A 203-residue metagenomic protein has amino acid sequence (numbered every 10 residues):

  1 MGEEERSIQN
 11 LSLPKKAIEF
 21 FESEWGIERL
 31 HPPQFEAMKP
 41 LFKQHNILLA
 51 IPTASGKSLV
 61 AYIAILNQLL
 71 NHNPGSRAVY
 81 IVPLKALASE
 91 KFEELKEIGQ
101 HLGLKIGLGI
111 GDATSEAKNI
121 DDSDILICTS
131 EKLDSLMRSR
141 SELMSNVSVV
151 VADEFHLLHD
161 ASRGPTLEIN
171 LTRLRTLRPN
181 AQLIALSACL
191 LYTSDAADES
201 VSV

Functional and structural regions predicted by a protein language model:
M1-F35, H45-N46: Helicase-associated low-complexity/disordered flanking segments
R29-S187, S194: Conserved P-loop/Walker A NTP-binding site and adjacent catalytic elements of P-loop NTPases
Y192-V203: Single conserved hydrophobic/aromatic residue that forms the stacking wall/gate of nucleotide- or nucleobase-binding
